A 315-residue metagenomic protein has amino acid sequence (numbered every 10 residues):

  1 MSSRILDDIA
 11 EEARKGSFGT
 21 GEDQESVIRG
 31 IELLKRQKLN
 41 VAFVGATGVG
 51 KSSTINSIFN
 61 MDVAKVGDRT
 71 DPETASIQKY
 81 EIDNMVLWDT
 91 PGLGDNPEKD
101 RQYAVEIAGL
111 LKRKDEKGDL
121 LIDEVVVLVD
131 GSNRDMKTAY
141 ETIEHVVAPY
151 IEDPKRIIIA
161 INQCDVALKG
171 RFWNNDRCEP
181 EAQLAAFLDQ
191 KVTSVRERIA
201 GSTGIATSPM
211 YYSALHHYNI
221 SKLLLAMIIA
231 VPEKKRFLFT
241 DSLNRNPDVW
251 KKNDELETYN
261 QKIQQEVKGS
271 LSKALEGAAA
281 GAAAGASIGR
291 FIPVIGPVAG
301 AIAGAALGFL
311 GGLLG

Functional and structural regions predicted by a protein language model:
M1-V86, P91-L271: Conserved GTPase G-domain substructure that encodes guanine base recognition and part of the catalytic core, centered
I263-G315: Membrane-active amphipathic alpha-helices enriched in small hydrophobic residues
